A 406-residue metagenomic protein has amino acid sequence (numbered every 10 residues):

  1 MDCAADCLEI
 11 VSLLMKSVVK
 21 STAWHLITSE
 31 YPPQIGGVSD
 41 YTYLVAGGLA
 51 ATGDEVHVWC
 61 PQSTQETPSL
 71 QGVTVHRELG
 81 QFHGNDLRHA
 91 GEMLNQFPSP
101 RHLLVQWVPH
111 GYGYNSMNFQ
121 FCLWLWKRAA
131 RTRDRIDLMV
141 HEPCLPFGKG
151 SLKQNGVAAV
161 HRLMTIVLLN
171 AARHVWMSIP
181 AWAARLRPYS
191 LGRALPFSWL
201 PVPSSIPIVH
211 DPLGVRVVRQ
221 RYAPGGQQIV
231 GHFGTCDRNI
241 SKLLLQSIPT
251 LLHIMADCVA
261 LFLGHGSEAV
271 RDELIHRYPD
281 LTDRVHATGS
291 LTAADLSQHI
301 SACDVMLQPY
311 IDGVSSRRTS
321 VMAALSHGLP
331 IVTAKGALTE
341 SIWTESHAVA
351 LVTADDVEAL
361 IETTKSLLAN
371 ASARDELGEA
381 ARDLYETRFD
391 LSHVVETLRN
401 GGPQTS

Functional and structural regions predicted by a protein language model:
P61-T64, G234, V259-D272, G289: Glycosyltransferase donor-sugar binding loop
W126-R131, N155-V175: Membrane-proximal helix-turn-helix segments that form the acceptor-binding/catalytic region of lipid-linked
L169-F197, S204-I206, E273: A short, active-site helix/loop in glycosyltransferases that binds the activated sugar's phosphate group
R221-S241, L261: Conserved donor-binding/catalytic core segment of Leloir-type glycosyltransferases
D272-A294: Nucleotide-activated donor-binding/catalytic signature segment of Leloir-type glycosyltransferases, i.e., the conserved
I300-S315, L329: Acidic donor-binding loop of glycosyltransferase active sites
E345, V349-E358, S366-A371: Conserved acidic donor-binding segment of nucleotide-sugar-dependent glycosyltransferases
S366, A373-T387, V394: A short, well-ordered alpha-helix in the C-terminal region of glycosyltransferases
